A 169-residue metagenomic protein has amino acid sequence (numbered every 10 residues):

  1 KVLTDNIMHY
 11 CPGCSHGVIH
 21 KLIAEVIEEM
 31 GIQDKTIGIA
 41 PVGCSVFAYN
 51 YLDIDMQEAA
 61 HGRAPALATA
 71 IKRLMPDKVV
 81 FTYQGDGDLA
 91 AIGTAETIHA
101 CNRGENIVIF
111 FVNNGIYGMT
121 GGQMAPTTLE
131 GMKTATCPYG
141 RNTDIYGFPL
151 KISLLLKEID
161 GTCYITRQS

Functional and structural regions predicted by a protein language model:
K1-A60: Active-site diphosphate/adenylate-binding microenvironment
Y10-P12, T82-Q84, C163-Q168: Short catalytic-loop micro-motif centered on adjacent basic/acidic residues
C14, G87-D88, T143: Residue-level marker of alpha-helix boundaries and capping positions
C14-L22, G62-A66, M75, A95 (+1 more regions): Conserved active-site and cofactor/substrate-binding residues in soluble primary-metabolism enzymes
H16-I19, E28-I32, R73-P76, N102-E105 (+2 more regions): Generic secondary-structure signature for well-ordered alpha-helical cores
V42-G118: Thiamine diphosphate
D77, A125-S169: Conserved thiamine diphosphate
T94-H99, M119-K133: Active-site-proximal loop->helix
